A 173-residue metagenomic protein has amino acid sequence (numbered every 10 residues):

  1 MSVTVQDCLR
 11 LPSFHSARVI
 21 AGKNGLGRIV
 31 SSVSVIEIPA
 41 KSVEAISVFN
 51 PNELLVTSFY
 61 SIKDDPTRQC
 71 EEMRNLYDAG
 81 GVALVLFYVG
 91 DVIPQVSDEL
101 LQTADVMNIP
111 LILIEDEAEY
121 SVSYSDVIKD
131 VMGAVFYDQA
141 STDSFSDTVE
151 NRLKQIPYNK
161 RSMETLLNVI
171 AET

Functional and structural regions predicted by a protein language model:
M1-T173: Alpha-helical/coil-rich non-catalytic "connector" segments in signaling and regulatory proteins
